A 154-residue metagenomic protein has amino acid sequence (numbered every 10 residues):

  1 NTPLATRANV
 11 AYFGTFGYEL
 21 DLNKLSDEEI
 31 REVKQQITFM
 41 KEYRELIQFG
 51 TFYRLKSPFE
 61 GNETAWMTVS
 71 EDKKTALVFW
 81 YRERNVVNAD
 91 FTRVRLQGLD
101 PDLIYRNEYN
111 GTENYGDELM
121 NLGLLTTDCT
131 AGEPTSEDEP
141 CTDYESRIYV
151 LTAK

Functional and structural regions predicted by a protein language model:
N1-G116, E133-C141: Active-site-proximal substrate-binding groove within the catalytic cores of carbohydrate-active enzymes
G116-K154: C-terminal beta-strand-rich structural cap/linker in extracellular carbohydrate-active enzymes
